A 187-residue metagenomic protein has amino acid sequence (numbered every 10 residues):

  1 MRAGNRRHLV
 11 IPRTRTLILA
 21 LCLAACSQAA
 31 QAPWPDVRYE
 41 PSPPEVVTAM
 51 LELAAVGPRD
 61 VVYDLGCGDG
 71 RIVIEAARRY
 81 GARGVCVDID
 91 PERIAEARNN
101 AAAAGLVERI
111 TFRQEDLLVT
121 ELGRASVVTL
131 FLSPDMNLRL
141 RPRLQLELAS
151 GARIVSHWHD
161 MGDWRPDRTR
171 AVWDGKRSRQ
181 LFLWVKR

Functional and structural regions predicted by a protein language model:
R15-A25: Bacterial N-terminal signal peptides
C26-D60: S-adenosyl-L-methionine
R59-G68: Conserved class I S-adenosyl-L-methionine
G70-I74: Glycine-rich SAM-binding Motif I of class I
R83-D88: Conserved SAM-binding motif I beta-strand of class I
P91-R124: S-adenosyl-L-methionine
G123-R139: A short SAM/SAH-binding and catalytic strip from SAM-dependent methyltransferases
D135-R187: C-terminal substrate-binding/active-site "lid" region of AdoMet-derived donor-dependent transferases
